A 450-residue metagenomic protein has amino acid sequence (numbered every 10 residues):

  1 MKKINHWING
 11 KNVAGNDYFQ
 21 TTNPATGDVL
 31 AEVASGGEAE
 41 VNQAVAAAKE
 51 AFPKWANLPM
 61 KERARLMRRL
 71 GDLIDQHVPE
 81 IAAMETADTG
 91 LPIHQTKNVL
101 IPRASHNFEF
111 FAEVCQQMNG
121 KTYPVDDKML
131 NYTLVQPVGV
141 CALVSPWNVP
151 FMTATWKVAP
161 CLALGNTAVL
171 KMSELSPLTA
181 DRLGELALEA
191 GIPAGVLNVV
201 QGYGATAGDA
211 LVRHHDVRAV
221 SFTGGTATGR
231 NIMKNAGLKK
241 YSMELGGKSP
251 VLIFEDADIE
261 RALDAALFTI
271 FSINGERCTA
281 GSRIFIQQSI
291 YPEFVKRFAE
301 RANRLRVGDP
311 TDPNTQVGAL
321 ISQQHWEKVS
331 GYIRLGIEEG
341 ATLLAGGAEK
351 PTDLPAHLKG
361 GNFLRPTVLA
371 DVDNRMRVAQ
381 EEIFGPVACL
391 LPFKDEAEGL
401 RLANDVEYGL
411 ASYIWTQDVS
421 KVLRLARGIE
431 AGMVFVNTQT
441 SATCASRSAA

Functional and structural regions predicted by a protein language model:
M1-E32, R65, R69, N119-V144 (+5 more regions): Terminal low-complexity tails and localization/encapsulation signals of metabolic enzymes
A25-E32, V217, L252, R306 (+3 more regions): Conserved C-terminal structural/oligomerization subdomain of aldehyde/semialdehyde dehydrogenase
A25-T89, S289: N-terminal alpha-helical segment of soluble enzymes
V29-G36, A51-N57, L143, V251-F254 (+5 more regions): Short, well-ordered beta-strand elements within core beta-sheets of diverse protein domains
A46, R68-P79, I93-M118: Long amphipathic alpha-helix in the N-terminal Rossmann-like dinucleotide-binding domain of NAD(P)-dependent
N119-R261, F393: Rossmann-like NAD(P) dinucleotide-binding subdomain of oxidoreductase/dehydrogenase enzymes
T167-V169, L343, M433: A short hydrophobic/small-residue beta-strand
A227-D373, L402, V436: ALDH superfamily catalytic-core signature
